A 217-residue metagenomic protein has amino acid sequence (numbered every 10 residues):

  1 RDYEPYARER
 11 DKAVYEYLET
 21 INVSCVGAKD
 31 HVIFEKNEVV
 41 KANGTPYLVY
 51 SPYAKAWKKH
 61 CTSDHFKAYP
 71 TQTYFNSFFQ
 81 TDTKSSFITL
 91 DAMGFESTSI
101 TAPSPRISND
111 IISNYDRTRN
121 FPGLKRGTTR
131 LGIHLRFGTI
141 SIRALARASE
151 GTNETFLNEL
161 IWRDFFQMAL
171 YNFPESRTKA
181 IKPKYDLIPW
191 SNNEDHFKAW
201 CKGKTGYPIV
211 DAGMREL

Functional and structural regions predicted by a protein language model:
R1-H65, T152, R215: Trp/Phe/Arg-rich N-terminal binding region typifying the photolyase-homology
D2-Y3, R119, C201-K202: A generic structural signal for short
Y6-A7, G123, G206: Charged, low-complexity surface patches
V32, I142, V210: Glycine-rich, often proline-containing surface loops adjacent to acidic residues and nearby aromatics that form
P52-I188: Glycine/tryptophan-enriched, flexible segments
K198-L217: Helix-hairpin-helix/helix-loop-helix acidic hairpins
